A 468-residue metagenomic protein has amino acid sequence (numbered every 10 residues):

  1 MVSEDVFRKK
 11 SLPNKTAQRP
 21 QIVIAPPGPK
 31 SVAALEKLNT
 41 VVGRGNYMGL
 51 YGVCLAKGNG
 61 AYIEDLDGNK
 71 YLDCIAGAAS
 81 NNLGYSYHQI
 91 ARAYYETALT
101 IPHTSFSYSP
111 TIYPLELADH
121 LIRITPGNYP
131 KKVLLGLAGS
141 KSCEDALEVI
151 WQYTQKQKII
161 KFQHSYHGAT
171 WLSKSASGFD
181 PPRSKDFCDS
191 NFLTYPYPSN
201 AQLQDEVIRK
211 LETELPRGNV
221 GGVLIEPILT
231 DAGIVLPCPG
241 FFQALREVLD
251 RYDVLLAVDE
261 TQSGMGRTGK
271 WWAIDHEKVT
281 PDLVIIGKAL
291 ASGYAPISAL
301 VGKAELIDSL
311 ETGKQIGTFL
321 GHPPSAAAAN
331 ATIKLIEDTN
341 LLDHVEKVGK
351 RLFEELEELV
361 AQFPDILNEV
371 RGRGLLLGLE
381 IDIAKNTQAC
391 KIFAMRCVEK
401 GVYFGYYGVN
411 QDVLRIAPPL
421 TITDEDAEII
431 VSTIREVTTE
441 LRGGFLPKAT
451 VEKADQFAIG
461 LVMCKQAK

Functional and structural regions predicted by a protein language model:
V2-K468: Conserved N-terminal phosphate-binding loop of PLP-dependent enzymes in the Aspartate aminotransferase
